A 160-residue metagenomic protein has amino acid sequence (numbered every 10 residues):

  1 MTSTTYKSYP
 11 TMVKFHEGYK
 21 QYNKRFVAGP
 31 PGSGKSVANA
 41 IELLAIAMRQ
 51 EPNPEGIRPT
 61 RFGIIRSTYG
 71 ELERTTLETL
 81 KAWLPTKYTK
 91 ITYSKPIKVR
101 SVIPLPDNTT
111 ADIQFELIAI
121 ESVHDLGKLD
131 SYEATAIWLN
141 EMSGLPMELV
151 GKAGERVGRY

Functional and structural regions predicted by a protein language model:
M1-Y160: Short, flexible loop motifs at catalytic/binding sites
